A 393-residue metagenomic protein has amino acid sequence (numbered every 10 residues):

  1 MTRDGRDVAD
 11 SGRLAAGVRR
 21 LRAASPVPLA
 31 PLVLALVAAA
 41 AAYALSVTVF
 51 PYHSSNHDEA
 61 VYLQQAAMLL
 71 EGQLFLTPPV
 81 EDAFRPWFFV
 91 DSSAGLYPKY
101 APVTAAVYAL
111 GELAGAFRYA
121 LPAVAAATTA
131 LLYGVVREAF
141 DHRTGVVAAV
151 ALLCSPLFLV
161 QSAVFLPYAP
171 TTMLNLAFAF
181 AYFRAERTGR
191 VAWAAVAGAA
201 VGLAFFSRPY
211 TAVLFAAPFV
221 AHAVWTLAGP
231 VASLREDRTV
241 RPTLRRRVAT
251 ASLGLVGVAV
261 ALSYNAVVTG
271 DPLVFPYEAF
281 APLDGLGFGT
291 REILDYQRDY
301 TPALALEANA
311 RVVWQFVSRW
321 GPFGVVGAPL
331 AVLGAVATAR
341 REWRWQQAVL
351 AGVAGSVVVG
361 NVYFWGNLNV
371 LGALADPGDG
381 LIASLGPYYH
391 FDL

Functional and structural regions predicted by a protein language model:
A16, A185-V191, L214-V258, L262-S263 (+1 more regions): Perimembrane helix-loop-helix junctions
H57, L157-T171: Short acidic/glycine- and proline-prone juxtamembrane loop motifs at membrane-interface regions of multi-pass membrane
F117-R143, A177, A181: Transmembrane-helix motifs of polytopic, lipid-linked glycan transferases
T128, Q315-N361: Hydrophobic, aromatic-rich transmembrane alpha-helices and their immediate juxtamembrane boundary segments
R137-H142, F178-W193, A204, G229: Membrane-interface transmembrane helices that cradle and orient dolichyl/undecaprenyl
A148-L153, L176, F180, A197 (+2 more regions): Short helix- or helix-capping micro-motifs that position conserved polar/aromatic residues at function-defining sites
V213, V359, V370-L393: Hydrophobic/aromatic-rich transmembrane helices and adjacent perimembrane loops
A266, D271-A337, V370-D376: Membrane-lumen/periplasm interface segments of multi-pass, membrane-embedded glycan/lipid transferases
